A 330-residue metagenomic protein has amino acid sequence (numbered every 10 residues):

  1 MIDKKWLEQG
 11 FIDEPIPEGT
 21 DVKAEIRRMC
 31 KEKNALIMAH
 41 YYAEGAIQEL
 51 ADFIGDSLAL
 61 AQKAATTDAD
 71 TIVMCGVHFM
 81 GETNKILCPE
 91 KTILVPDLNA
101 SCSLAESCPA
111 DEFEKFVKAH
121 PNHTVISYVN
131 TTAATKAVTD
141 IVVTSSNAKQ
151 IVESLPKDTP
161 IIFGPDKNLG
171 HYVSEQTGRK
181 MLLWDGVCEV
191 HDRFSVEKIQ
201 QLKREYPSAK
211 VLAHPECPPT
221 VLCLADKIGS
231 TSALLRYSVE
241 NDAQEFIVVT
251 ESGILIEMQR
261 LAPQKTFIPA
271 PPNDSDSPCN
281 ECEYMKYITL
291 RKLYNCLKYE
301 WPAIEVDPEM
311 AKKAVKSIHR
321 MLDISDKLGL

Functional and structural regions predicted by a protein language model:
M1-G229, A233-V248, L255, Q259-A270 (+1 more regions): Active-site loop-to-helix "anion-binding N-cap" substructures in soluble metabolic enzymes
